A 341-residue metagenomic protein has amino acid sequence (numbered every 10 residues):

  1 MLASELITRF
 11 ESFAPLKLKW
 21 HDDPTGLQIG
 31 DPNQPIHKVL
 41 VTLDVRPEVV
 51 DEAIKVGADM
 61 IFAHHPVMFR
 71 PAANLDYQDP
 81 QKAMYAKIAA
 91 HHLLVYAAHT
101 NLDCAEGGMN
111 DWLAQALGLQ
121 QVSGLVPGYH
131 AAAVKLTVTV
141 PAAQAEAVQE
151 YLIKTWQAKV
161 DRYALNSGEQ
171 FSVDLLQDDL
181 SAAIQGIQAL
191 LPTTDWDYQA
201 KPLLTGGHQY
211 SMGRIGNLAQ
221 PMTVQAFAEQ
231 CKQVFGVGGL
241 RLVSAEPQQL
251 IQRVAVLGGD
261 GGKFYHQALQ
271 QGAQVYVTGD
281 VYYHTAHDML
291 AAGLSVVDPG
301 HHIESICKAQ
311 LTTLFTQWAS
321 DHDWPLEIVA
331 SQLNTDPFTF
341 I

Functional and structural regions predicted by a protein language model:
M1-I341: Hydrophobic structural segments
